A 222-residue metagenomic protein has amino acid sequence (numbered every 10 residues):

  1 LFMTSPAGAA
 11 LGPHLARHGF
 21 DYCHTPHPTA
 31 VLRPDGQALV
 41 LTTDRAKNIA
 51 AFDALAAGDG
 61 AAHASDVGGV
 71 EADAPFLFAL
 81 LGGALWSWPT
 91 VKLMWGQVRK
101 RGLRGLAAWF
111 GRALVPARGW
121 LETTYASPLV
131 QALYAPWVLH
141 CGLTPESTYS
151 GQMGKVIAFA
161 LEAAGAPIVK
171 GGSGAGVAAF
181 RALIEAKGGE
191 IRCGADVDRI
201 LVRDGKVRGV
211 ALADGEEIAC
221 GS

Functional and structural regions predicted by a protein language model:
L1-P28: N-terminal FAD cofactor-binding segment of flavoenzymes
P13-F20, P34, D44, G215: FAD cofactor-binding and catalytic pocket of flavoenzymes
P28-R33, R208-A211: Short polybasic amphipathic segments
P34-T148: Rossmann-like flavin
K47, S65, R112, P116 (+5 more regions): Generic recognition of stable, solvent-exposed alpha-helical segments in well-folded globular domains
S147-K155: Flexible hinge/switch segments at interdomain interfaces of large molecular machines
G154-D214: Helical element adjacent to the flavin cofactor pocket in flavoenzyme catalytic cores
A213-S222: Core beta-strand elements of the Rossmann-like FAD/NAD(P) dinucleotide-binding domain in flavoenzyme oxidoreductases
